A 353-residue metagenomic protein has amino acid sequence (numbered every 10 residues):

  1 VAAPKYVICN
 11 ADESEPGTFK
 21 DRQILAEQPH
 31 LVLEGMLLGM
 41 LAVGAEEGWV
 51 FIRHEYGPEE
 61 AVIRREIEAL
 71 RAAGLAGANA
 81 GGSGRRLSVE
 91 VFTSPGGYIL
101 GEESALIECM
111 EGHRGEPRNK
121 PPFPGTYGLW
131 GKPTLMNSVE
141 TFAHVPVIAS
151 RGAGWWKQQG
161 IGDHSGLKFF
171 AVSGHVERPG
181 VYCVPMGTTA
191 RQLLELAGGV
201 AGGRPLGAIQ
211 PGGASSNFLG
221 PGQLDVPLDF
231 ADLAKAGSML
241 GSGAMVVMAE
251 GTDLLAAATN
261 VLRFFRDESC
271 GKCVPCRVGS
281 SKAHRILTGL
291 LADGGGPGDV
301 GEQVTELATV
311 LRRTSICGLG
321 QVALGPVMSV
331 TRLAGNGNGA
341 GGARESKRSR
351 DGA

Functional and structural regions predicted by a protein language model:
A3, E60-M186, G198: Hydrophobic alpha-helical positions that pack around
A3-K5, A11, K20-L25, E47-G48 (+3 more regions): Ferredoxin-type iron-sulfur electron-transfer modules in oxidoreductases and energy-metabolism complexes
N10-P16, L41-A45, H175: Short connector loops/turns at beta-strand edges and beta->alpha or beta->beta junctions
T18-D21, E60-R65, L100-G112, R118-P122 (+6 more regions): Short acidic, glycine/serine/threonine-rich loops at helix termini
Q23-E34: Glycine-rich anion/phosphate-binding loops
L33-G39, P185-G203: Short amphipathic, charge-patterned alpha-helical segments
M36, G101, L193-L194, C273 (+1 more regions): Buried hydrophobic positions in well-ordered alpha/beta secondary-structure cores of metabolic enzymes
G48, G199-G213: Short loop-to-beta-strand transition segments
